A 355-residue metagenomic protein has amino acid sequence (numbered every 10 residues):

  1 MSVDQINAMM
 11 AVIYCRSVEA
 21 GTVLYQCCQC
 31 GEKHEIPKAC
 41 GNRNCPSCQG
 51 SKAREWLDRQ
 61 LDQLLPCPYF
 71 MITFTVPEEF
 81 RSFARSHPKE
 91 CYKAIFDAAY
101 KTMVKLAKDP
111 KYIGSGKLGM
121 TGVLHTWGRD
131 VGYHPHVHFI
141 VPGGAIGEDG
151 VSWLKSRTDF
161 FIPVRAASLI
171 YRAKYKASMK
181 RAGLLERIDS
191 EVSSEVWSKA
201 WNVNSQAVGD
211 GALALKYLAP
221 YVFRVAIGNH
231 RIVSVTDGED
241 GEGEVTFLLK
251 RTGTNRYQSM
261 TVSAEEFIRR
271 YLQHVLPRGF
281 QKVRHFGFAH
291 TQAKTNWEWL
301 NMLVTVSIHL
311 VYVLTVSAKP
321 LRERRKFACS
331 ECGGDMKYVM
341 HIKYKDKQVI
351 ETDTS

Functional and structural regions predicted by a protein language model:
M1-S355: Beta->alpha loop/short-helix hinge microenvironment recognizer with preference for catalytic Tyr/His contexts
